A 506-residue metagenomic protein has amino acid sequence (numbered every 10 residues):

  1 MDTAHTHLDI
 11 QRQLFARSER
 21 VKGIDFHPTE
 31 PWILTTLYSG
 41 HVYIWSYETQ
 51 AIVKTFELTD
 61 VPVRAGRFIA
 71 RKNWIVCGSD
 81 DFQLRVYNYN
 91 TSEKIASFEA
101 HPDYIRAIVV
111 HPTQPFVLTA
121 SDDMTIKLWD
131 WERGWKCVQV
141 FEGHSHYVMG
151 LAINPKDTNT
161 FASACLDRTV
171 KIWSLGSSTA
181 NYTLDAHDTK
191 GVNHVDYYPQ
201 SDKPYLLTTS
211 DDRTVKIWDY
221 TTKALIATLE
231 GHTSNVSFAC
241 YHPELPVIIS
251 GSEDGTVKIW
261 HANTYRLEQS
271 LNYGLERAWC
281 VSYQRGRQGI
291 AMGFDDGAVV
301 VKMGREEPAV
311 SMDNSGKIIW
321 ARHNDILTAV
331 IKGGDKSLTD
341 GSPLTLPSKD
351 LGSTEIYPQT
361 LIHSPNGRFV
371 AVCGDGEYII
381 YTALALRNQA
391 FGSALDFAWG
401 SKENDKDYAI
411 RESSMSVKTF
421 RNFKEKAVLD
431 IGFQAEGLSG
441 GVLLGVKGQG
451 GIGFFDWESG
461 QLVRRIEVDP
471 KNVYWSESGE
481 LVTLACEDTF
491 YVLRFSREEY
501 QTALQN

Functional and structural regions predicted by a protein language model:
M1-Y43, S282-D350, Y408-R411, K418 (+1 more regions): Intrinsically disordered, low-complexity acidic/Ser/Thr/Pro-rich linker and tail segments in large eukaryotic scaffolds
L14-V21, E57-V63, E99-I105, F141-V148 (+6 more regions): WD40/WD-repeat beta-propeller blade N-cap
R20, T29, I52, P62 (+20 more regions): WD40/WD-repeat beta-propeller blade-loop signature
I24, V42-S46, L84-N88, I108 (+11 more regions): WD40-repeat beta-propellers
D25-E30, G66-K72, V109-P115, R133 (+12 more regions): Loop/turn segments within WD40 beta-propeller blades
T36-S39, G78-D81, T113, T119-D123 (+5 more regions): Conserved strand-to-loop turn within each blade of WD40 beta-propeller repeats
T328-L351, I379-A390, S414-D430, G451-R465 (+1 more regions): Surface-exposed loop/turn elements that mediate protein-protein interactions on large endomembrane-trafficking
